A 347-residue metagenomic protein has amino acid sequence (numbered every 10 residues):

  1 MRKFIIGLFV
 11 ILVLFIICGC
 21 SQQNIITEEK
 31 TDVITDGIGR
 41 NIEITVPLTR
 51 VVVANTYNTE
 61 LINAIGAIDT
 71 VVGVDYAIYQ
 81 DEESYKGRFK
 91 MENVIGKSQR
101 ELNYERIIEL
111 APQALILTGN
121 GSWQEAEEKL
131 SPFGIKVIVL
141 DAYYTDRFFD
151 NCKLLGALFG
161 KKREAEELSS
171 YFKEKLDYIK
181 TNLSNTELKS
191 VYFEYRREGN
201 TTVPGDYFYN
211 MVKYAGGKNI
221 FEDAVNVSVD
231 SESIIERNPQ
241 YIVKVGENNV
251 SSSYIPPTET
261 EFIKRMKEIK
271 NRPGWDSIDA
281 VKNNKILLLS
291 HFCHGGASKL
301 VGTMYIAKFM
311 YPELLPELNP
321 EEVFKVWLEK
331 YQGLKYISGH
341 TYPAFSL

Functional and structural regions predicted by a protein language model:
M1-Q23: Secretory targeting signatures
G19-E60, R163-Y192, L315-L347: Bacterial Sec-exported substrate-binding components of ABC uptake systems
G37-G39, N93-E105, A224-S231: Short helix-initiation/N-cap motifs at beta->coil->alpha
V53-L110, A114-N120: A short, structured surface patch at a secondary-structure boundary
G73-D75, K97, I116-G119, V139-Y143 (+4 more regions): Short beta-strand->loop
Q80, S122-A126, D141-L154, T186-N210: Extracytoplasmic ligand-binding site segments that recognize negatively charged/polar headgroups
Q124-E166, K173, E187, N249-P316 (+1 more regions): Charged, glycine-enriched surface loops/patches that mediate electrostatic binding to polyanionic ligands
P204-N226: Alpha-helical, coiled-coil/dimerization segments enriched in small aliphatic residues
